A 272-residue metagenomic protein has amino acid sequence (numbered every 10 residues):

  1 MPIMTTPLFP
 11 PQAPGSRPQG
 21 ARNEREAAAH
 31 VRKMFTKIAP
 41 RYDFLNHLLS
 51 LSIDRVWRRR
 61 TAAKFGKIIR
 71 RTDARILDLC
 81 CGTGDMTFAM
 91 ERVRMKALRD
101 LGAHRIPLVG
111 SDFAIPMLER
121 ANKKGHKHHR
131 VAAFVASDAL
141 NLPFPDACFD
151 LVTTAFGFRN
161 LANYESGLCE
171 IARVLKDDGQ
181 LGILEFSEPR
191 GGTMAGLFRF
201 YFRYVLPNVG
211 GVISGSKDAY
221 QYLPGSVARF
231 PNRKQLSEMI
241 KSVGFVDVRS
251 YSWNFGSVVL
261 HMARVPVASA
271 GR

Functional and structural regions predicted by a protein language model:
P2-K33: N-terminal auxiliary segments of SAM/dcSAM-dependent transferases
R41, L51-A74, A89, V93: Conserved alpha-helix/loop element of class I SAM-dependent methyltransferases that forms part of the SAM/SAH-binding
Y42, V152-T153: Hydrophobic beta-strand segment of the Class I
R75-N141: Class I SAM-dependent methyltransferase SAM/SAH-binding core
L140-L151: A short acidic, Gly/Pro-enriched loop at the edge of an enzyme's catalytic core that lines a small-molecule cofactor
E165-Q180: A short glycine-rich, Lys/Arg-flanked "PGG" loop and its adjoining helix->strand segment in the class I
L184-V243, R249: C-terminal alpha-helical "lid/dimerization" subdomain adjacent to the S-adenosyl-L-methionine
V246-R272: Core SAM-dependent methyltransferase catalytic element
